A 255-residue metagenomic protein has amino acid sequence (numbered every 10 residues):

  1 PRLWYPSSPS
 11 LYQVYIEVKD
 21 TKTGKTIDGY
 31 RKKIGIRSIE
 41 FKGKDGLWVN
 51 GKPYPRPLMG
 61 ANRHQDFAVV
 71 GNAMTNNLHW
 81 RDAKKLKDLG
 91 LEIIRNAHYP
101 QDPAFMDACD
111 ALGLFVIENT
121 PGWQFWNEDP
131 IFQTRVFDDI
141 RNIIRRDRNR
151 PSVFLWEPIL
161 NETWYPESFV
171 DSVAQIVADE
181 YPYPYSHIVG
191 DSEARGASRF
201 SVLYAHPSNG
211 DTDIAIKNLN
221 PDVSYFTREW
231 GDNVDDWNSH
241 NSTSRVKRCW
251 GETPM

Functional and structural regions predicted by a protein language model:
P1-N96, A108, G113, D139 (+2 more regions): Secreted/periplasmic carbohydrate-active enzymes, especially glycoside hydrolases
W80, I93-M255: Substrate-binding/catalytic cleft of secreted carbohydrate-active enzymes, primarily glycoside hydrolases
